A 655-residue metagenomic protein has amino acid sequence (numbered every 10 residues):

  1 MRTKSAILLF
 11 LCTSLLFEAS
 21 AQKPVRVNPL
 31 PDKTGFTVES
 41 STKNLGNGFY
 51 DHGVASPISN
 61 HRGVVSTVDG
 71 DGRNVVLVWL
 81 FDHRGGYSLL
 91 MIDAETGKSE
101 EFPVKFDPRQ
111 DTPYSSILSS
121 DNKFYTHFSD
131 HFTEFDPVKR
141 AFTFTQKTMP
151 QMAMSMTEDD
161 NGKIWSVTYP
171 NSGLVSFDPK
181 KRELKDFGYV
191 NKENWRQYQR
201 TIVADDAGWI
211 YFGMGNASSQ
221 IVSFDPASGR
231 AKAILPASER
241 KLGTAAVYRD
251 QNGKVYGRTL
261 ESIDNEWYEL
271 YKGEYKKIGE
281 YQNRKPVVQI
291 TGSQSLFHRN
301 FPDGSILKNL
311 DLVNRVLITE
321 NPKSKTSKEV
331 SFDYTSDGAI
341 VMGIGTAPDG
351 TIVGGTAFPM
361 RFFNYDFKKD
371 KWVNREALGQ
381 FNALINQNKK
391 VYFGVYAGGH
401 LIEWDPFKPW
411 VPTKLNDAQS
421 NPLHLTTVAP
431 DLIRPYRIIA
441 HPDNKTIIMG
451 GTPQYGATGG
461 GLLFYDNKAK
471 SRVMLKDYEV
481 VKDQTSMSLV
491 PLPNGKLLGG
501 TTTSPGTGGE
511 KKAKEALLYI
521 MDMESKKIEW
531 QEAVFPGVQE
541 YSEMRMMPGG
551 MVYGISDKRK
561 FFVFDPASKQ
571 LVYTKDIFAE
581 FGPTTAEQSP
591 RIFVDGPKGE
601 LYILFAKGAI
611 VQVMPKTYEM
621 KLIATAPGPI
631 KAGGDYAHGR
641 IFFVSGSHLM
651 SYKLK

Functional and structural regions predicted by a protein language model:
P24-N60: A short helix->beta-strand "capping" segment at the edge of beta-propeller domains
S41-N44, F49-G53, V104-P108, G188-N194 (+7 more regions): Surface-exposed loop and turn segments in beta-propeller and other repeat-based domains that flank or scaffold
I58-V68, R109-I117, P150-E158, W195-V203 (+9 more regions): Repeated scaffold domains used in trafficking and secretory/extracellular systems, primarily beta-propellers
V75-W79, K123-T126, K163-S166, W209-G213 (+9 more regions): Conserved beta-propeller blade signature
L80-F81, I448-G459, G499-E515: Short, conserved, GDST-rich strand-edge loop motifs in beta-rich repeat architectures
F81-D82, D130, P170, N216 (+9 more regions): Residue-level signature of beta-propeller blades and closely related beta-rich strand-turn architectures in secreted
S88-L90, H131-T133, G173-V175, Q220-V222 (+9 more regions): A short loop-to-beta-strand structural motif that recurs across blades of beta-propeller domains
T625-K655: Blade-level signature of beta-propeller repeat domains, shared across WD40, Kelch, NHL, RCC1 and BNR/Asp-box propellers
